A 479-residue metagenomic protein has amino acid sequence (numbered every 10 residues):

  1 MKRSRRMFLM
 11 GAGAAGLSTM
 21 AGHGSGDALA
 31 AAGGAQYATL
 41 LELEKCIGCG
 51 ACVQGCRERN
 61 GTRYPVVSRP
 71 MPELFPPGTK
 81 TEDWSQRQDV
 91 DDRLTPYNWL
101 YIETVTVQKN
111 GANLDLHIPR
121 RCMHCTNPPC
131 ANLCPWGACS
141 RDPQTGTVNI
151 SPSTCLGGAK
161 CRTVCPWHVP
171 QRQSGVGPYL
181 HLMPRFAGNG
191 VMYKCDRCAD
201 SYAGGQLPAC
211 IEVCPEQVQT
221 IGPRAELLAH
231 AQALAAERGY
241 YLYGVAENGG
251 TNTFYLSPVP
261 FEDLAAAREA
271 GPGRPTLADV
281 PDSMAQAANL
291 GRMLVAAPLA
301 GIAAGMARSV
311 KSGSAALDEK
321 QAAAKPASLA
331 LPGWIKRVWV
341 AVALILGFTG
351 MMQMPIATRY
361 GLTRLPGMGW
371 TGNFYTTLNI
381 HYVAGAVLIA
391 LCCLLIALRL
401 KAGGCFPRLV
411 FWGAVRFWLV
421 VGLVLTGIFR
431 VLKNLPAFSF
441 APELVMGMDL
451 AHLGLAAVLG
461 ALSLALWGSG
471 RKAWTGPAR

Functional and structural regions predicted by a protein language model:
M1-Q321, A341-A343: Non-ligating segments of multi-cofactor redox enzymes
D318-R479: Membrane-embedded alpha-helical bundles that constitute the cytochrome b-like, heme-associated redox core of multi-pass
